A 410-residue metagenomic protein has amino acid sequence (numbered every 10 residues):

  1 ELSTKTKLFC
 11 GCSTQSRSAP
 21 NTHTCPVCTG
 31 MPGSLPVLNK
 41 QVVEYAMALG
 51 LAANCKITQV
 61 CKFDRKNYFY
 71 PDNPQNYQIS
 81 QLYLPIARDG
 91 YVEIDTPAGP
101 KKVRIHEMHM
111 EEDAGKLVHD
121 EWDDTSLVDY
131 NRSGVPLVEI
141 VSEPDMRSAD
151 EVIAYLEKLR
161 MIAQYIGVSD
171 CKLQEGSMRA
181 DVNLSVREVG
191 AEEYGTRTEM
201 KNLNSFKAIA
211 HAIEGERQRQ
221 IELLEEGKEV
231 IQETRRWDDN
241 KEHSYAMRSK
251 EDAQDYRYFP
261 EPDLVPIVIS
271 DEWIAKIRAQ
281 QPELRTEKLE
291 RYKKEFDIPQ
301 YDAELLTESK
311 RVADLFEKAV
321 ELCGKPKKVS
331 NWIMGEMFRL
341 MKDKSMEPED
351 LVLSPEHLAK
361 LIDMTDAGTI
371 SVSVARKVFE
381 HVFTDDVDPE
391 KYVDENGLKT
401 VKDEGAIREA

Functional and structural regions predicted by a protein language model:
E1-E283, Q300, E321-K325: Basic, nucleic-acid-interacting segments
K228-A410: Long, charged, helix-rich clamp/arm modules that form nucleic acid-engaging surfaces of large nucleic-acid-processing
